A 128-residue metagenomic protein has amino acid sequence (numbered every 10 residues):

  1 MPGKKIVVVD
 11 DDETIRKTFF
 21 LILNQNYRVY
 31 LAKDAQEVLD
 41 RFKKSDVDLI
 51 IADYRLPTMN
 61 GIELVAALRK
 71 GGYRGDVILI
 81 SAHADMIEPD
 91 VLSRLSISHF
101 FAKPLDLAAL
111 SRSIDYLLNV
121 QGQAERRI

Functional and structural regions predicted by a protein language model:
E13-Y30: Two-component/phosphorelay signaling modules centered on CheY-like receiver
L31, L56-M59, R94: Residue-level signal for the "D+5" position in two-component response regulator receiver
L31-L49: Acidic, metal-coordinating helix/loop segments flanking the phosphotransfer/catalytic sites of two-component signaling
D34, N60-E63: Acidic catalytic/metal-coordinating carboxylates
D53, S81: Active-site residues of response regulator receiver
I62-Y73: Short amphipathic alpha-helix used as the core "switch/output" element in two-component signaling
E63, A84-H99, R112: Alpha4 helix (beta4-alpha4-beta5 surface) of REC/receiver domains from two-component response regulators
L105-I114, G122: C-terminal output helix
